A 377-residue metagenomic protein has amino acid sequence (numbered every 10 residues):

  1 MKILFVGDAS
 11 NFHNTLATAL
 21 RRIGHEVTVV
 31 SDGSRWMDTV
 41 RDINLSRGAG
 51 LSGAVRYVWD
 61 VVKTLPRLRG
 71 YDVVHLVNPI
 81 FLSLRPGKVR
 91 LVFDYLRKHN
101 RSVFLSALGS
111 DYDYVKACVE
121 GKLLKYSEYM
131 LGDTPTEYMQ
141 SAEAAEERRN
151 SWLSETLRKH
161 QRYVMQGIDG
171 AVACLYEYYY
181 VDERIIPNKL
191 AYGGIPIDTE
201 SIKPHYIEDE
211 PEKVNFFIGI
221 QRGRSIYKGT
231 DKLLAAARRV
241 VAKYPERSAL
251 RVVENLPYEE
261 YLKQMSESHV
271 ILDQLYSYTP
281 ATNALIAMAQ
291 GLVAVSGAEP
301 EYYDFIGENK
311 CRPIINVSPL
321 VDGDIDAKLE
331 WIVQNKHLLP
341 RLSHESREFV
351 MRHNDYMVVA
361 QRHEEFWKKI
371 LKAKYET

Functional and structural regions predicted by a protein language model:
K2-V6, P66-K88, S102-S106: Short N-terminal targeting/anchoring amphipathic segment
T39-D42, L105-E155, G223, E299 (+1 more regions): Acceptor-binding helix/loop patch of EC 2.4 sugar-transfer enzymes, predominantly nucleotide-sugar-dependent
Y114-V115, S141-A142, E147-L190, A235: A short, active-site helix/loop in glycosyltransferases that binds the activated sugar's phosphate group
K189-K228, L234: Conserved donor-binding/catalytic core segment of Leloir-type glycosyltransferases
S266-T279, L292: Acidic donor-binding loop of glycosyltransferase active sites
V293-P300: Short hydrophobic beta-strand element within catalytic cores of glycosyltransferases and related nucleotide-activated
Y303-K328: Change "using UDP/GDP/dTDP sugars" to "using nucleotide sugars
K336-K368: A charged, aromatic-enriched C-terminal amphipathic alpha-helix characteristic of glycosyltransferases across folds
